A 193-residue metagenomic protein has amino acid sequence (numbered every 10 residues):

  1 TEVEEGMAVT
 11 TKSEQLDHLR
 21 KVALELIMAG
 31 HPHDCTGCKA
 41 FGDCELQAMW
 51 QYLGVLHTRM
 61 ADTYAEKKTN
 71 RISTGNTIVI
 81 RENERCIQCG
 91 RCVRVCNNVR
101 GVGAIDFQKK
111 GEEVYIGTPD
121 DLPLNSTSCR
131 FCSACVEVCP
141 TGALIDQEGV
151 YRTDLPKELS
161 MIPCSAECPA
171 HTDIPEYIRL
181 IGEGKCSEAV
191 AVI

Functional and structural regions predicted by a protein language model:
T1-I193: Fe-S ferredoxin-like electron-transfer domains and their immediately adjacent linker/connector regions across
